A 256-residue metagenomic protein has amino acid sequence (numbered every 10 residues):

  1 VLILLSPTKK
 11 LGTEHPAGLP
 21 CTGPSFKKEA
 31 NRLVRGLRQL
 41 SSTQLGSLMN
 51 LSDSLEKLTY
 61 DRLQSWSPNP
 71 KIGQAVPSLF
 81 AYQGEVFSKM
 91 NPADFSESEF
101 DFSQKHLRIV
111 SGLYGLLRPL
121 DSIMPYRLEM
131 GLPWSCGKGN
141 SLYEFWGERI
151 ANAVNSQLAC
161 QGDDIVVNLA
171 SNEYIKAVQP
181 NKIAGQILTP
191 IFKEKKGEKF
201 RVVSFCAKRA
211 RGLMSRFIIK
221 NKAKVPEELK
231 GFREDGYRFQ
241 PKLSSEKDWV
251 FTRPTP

Functional and structural regions predicted by a protein language model:
V1: N-terminal beta-strand-loop-alpha-helix module at the start of alpha/beta ligand-binding or catalytic domains
L4-D94: Active-site helix-to-loop segments that bind/position phosphate- or nucleotide-bearing substrates and donors across
P92-S245, V250-P256: Internal, well-folded beta-alpha domain core
